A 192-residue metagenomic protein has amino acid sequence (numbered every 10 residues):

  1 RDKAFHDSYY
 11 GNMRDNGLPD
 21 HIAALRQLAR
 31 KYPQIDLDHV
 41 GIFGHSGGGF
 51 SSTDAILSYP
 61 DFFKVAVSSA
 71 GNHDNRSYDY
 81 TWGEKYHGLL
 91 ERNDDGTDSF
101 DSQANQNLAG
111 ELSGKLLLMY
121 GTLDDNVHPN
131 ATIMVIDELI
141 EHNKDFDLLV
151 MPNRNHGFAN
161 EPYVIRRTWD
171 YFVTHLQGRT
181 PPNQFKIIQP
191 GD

Functional and structural regions predicted by a protein language model:
R1-D192: Active-site-proximal cap/loop segments of hydrolase catalytic domains
